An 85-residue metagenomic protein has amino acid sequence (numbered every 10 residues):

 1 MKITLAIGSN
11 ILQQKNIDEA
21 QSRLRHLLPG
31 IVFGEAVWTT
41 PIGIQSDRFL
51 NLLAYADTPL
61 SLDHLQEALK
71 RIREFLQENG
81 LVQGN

Functional and structural regions predicted by a protein language model:
M1-N85: Core catalytic alpha/beta fold that binds nucleotide/phospho-ligands
